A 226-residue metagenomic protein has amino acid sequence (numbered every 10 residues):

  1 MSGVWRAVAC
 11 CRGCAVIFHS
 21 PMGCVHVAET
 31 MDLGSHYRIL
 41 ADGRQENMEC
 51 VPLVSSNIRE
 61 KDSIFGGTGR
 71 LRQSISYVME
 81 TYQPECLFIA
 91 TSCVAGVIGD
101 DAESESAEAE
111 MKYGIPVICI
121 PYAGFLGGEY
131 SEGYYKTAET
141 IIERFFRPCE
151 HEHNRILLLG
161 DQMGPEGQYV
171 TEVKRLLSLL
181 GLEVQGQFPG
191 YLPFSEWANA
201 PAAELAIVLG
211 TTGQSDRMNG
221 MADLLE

Functional and structural regions predicted by a protein language model:
M1-E226: An N-terminal assembly and electron-transfer interface module characteristic of large anaerobic redox and radical
